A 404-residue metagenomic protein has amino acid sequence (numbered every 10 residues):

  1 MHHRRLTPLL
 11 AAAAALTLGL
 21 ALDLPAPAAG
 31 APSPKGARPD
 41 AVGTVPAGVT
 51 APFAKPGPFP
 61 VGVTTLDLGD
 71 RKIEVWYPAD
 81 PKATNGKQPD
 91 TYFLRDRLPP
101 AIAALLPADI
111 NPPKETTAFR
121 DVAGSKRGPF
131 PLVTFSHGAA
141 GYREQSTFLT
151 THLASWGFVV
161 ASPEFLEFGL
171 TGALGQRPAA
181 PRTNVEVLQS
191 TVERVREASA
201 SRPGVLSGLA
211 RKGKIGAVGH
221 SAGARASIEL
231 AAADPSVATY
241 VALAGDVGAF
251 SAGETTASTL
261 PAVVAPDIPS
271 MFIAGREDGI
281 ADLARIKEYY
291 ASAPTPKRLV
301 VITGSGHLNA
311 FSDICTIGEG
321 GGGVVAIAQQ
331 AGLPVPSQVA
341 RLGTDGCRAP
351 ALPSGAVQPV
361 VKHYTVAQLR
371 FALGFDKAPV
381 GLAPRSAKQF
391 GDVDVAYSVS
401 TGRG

Functional and structural regions predicted by a protein language model:
M1-G30: Secretory targeting and sorting signals
S33-T44, G48-A51, P58, T295 (+2 more regions): Alpha/beta-hydrolase-fold serine-hydrolase catalytic core, especially in secreted/extracellular enzymes
S33-V133, G318, I327-S354: Domain-level recognition of soluble alpha/beta enzyme cores, biased toward histidine phosphatases/phosphomutases
P113-G172, A249-F250, G279-D282: Short substrate-entry loop that stabilizes the transition state in hydrolases
S125, A238-A310: The feature captures the conserved acid-bearing segment of alpha/beta-hydrolase catalytic domains
Q145-H152, R177-K212, A217, E229: Alpha/beta-hydrolase active-site loop
G219-G223, S227: Gly/Ala-rich beta-loop-alpha elbow adjacent to hydrolase catalytic centers
A226-L230, A281: Hydrolases whose catalytic domains are alpha/beta-hydrolase-1, hotdog thioesterase, or metallo-beta-lactamase-like
